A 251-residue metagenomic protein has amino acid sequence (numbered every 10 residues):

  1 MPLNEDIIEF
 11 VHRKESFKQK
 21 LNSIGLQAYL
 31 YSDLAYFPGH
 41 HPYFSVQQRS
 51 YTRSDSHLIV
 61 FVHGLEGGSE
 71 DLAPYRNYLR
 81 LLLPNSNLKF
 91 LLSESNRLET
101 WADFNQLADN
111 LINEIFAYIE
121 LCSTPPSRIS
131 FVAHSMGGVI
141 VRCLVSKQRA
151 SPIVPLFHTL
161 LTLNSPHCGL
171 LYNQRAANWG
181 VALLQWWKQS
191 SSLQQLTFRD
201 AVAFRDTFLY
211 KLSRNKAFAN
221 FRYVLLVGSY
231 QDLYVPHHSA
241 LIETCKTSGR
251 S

Functional and structural regions predicted by a protein language model:
M1-F61, L65-S93, E99-A108, N113-I115 (+1 more regions): Flexible, membrane-associating and regulatory peripheral segments of lipid-active enzymes
S50-D55, G68-A73, L81-N87, D109 (+5 more regions): Intrinsically disordered, low-complexity regulatory regions enriched in Ser/Pro/Gly/Thr and acidic residues
V60, L91, V132, L161 (+1 more regions): Hydrophobic/aromatic beta-strand patches that form the interior of the parallel beta-sheet core in alpha/beta enzyme
H63, S95-E99, N105-S213, Y234 (+1 more regions): Serine-dependent carboxylesterase/thioesterase catalytic core of lipase-like alpha/beta-hydrolase/SGNH enzymes
L79, N164, L226: Residue-level signature of catalytic and energy-coupling elements of molecular machines, predominantly ATP/GTP-dependent
K216-S251: C-terminal catalytic-base region of ester-bond hydrolases, centering on the histidine of the charge-relay
